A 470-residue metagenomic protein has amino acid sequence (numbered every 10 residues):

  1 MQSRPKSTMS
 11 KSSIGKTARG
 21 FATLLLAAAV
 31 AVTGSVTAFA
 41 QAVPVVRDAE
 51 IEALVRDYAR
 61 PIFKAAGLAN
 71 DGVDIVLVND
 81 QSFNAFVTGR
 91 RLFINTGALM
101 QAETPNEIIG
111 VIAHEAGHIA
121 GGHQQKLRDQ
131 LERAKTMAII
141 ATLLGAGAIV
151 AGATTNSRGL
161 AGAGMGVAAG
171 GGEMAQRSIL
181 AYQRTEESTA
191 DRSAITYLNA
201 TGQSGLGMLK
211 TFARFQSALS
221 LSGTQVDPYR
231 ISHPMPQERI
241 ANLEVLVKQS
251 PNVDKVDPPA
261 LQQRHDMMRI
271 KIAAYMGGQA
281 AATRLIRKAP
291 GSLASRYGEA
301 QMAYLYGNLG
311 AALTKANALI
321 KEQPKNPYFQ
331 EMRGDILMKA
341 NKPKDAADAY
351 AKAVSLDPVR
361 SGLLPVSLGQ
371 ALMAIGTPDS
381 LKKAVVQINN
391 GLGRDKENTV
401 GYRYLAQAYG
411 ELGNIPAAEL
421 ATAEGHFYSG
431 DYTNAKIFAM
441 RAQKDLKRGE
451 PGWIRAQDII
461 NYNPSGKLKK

Functional and structural regions predicted by a protein language model:
Q41, R47-A49, A53, I75 (+5 more regions): Extracytoplasmic and endomembrane cell-envelope/extracellular-matrix remodeling and assembly machinery
A116-R133, A151: Catalytic Zn2+-binding segment of zinc metalloproteases
P290, P324, P358-R360, K396 (+3 more regions): Short coil turns that delineate tetratricopeptide repeat
G298, M332, S367-L368, Y404 (+4 more regions): Canonical tetratricopeptide repeat
Q301, D335, Q370-M373, Q407 (+3 more regions): Residue-level recognition of tetratricopeptide repeat
Y306, A340, I375-P378, L412-G413 (+2 more regions): Structural motif corresponding to the intra-repeat A-B loop/turn of tetratricopeptide repeats
